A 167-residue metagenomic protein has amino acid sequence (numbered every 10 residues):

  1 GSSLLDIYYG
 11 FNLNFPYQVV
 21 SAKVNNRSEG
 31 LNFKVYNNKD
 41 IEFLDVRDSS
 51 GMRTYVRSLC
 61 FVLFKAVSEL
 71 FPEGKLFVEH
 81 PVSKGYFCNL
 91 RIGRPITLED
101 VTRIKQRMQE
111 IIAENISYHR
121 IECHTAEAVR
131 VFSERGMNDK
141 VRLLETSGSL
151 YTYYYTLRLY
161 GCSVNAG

Functional and structural regions predicted by a protein language model:
G1-C60, F64-S83, R103-E110: Ubiquitin-like/PB1-type beta-grasp interaction modules and other compact soluble beta-rich domains
V82, R91-G167: Non-catalytic interaction/regulatory segments
